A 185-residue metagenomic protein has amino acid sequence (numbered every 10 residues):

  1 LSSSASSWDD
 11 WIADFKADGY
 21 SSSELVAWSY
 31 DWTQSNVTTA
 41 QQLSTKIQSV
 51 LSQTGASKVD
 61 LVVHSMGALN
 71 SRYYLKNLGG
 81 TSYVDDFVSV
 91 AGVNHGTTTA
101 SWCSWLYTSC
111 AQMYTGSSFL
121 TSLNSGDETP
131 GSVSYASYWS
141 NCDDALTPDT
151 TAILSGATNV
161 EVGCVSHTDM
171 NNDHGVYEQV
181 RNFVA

Functional and structural regions predicted by a protein language model:
L1-A5, S22, Y30-S35, H64-L69 (+3 more regions): Solvent-exposed loop/turn segments at secondary-structure junctions within structured extracellular/periplasmic domains
L1-S6, T33-V37, Q41, S82 (+3 more regions): Soluble non-cytosolic domains of exported or imported proteins
L1-V59: Active-site catalytic motif of lipid deacylating hydrolases and related acyltransferases
S21, Y83, I153-G156: Short, structured coil segments at secondary-structure junctions
V26, D60, D86-V88, S134-S137: A structural signal for isolated positions on well-ordered beta-strands in alpha/beta enzyme cores
N36-G126: Serine-dependent carboxylesterase/thioesterase catalytic core of lipase-like alpha/beta-hydrolase/SGNH enzymes
E128-A185: C-terminal catalytic-base region of ester-bond hydrolases, centering on the histidine of the charge-relay
